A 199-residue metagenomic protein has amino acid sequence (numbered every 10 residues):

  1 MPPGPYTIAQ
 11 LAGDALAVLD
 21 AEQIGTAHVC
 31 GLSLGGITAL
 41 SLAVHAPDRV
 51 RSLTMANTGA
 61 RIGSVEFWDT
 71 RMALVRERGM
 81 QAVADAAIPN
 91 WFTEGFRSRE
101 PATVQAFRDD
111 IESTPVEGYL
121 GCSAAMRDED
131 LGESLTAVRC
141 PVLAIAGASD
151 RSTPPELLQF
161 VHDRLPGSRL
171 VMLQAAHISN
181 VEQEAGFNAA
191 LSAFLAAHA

Functional and structural regions predicted by a protein language model:
M1-C30, A189: Active-site loop/oxyanion-hole signature of alpha/beta-hydrolase fold enzymes
G31, G35-G36: Catalytic nucleophile loop
I37-H45, R49-A84: Flexible "cap/lid" loop of the alpha/beta hydrolase fold
G63-F67, R78-A137: Conserved alpha/beta-hydrolase catalytic His-Asp/Glu region
A124, C140, P154-D163: Short alpha-helix in the alpha/beta-hydrolase fold that links the catalytic acid
V138, A144-A146: Short beta-strand/loop motif that positions the catalytic acidic residue of the alpha/beta-hydrolase fold
A148-T153: Acidic catalytic loop of the alpha/beta-hydrolase fold
S168-A199: Catalytic active-site module of serine/aspartate enzymes centered on a nucleophile-bearing elbow/loop
